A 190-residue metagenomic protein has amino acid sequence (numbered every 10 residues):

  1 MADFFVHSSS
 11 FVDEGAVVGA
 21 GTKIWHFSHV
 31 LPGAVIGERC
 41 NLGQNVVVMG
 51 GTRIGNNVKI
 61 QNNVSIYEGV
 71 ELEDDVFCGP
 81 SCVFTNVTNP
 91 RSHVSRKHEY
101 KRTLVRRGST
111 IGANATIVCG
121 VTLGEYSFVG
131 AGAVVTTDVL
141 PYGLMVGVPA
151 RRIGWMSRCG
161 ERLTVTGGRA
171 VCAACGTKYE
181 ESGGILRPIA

Functional and structural regions predicted by a protein language model:
A2-S8, A16, I24-L123, G154 (+1 more regions): Flexible, glycine/small-residue-enriched loop-and-beta-strand segment within the central core of proteins
E125-F128, V134: Internal alpha/beta core interface subdomains
A150-W155, G168: Short metal-coordination and nucleic-acid-contact micro-motifs, chiefly zinc-binding Cys/His arrays
M156-S157, C172-C175: Short cysteine-rich clusters marking metal-coordination/redox-active sites
G160-L163, K178: Cys/His-rich metal-chelating microdomains
V165-T166, E180-S182: Short, non-ligating residues that shape and space the ligands of small metal-coordination modules and catalytic
